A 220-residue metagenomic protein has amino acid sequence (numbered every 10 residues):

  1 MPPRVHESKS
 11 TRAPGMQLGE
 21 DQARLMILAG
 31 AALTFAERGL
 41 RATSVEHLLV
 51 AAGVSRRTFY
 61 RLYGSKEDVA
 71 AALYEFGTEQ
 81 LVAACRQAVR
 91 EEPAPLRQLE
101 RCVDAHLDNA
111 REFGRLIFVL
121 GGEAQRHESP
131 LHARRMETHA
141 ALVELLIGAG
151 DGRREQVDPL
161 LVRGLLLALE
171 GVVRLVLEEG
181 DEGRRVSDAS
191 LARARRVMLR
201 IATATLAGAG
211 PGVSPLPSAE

Functional and structural regions predicted by a protein language model:
M1-Q22, G150, G210-E220: N-terminal intrinsically disordered/low-complexity leader segments
P2-V5, Q156-E179, A189-A204, E220: Hydrophobic alpha-helical segments that form the core of small-molecule binding pockets and/or dimer interfaces
G19-A31, L48, L73-L81, C85: Generic hydrophobic, amphipathic alpha-helix propensity
M26, T34-D68, A72: Helix-turn-helix
Y63, A70-G77, L120, L131-R135: Alpha-helical DNA-contacting segments of helix-turn-helix folds
A72, A83-E112, L161, L165 (+1 more regions): Hydrophobic alpha-helical connector segments
E79-V82, E128-G152, Q156-L167, R193-R196 (+1 more regions): Amphipathic alpha-helical packing segments from all-alpha helical-bundle domains
A110-S129, I147, R174-E178: Amphipathic alpha-helical segments used for helix-helix packing
